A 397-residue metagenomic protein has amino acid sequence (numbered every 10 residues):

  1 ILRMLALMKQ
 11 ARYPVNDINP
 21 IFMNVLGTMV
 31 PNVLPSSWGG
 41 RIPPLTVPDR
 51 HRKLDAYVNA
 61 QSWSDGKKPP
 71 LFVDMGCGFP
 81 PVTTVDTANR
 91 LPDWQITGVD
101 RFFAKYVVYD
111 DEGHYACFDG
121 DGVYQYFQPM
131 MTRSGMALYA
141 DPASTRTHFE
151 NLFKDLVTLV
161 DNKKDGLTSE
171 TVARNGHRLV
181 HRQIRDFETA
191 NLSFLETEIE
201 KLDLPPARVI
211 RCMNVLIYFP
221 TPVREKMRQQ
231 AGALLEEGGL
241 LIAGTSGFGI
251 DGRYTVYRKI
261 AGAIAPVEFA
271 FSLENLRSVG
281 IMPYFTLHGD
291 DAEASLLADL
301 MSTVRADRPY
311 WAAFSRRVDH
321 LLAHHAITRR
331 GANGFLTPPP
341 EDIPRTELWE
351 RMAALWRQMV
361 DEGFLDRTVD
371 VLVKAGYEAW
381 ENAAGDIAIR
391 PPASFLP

Functional and structural regions predicted by a protein language model:
L2-P69, F79-T83, A104-Y115, Q125-Q128: Class I SAM-dependent methyltransferase Rossmann-like catalytic core, especially the SAM/SAH-binding loop
R3-I21, N89-S193, A265, F269-P397: Class I S-adenosyl-L-methionine-dependent methyltransferase module
F72-G76: Class I SAM-dependent methyltransferase core
F79-D93: Conserved SAM-binding loop of SAM-dependent methyltransferases across substrates and taxa, primarily the Class I
T197-I210: A short acidic, Gly/Pro-enriched loop at the edge of an enzyme's catalytic core that lines a small-molecule cofactor
A207-P222: A short SAM/SAH-binding and catalytic strip from SAM-dependent methyltransferases
R224-E237: A short glycine-rich, Lys/Arg-flanked "PGG" loop and its adjoining helix->strand segment in the class I
L235-G247: Conserved beta-strand signature within the Rossmann-like core of class I S-adenosyl-L-methionine
